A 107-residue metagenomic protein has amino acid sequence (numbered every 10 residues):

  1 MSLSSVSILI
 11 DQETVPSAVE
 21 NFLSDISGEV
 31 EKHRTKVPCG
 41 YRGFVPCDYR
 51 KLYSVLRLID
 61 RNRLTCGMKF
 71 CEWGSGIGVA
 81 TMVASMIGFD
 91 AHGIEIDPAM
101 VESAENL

Functional and structural regions predicted by a protein language model:
M1-C66: S-adenosyl-L-methionine
K69-C71: Conserved beta-strand elements of the Class I
G74-M82: Glycine-rich SAM-binding Motif I of class I
S85-M86: Gly/Ala-rich phosphate-binding loop of Rossmann-like dinucleotide-binding domains, activating on the conserved
D90-E95: Conserved SAM-binding motif I beta-strand of class I
P98-A99: Helix N-cap at the beta1-alpha1 junction of Rossmann-like dinucleotide-binding domains, i.e., the first residues
A104-E105: Conserved SAM-binding loop
